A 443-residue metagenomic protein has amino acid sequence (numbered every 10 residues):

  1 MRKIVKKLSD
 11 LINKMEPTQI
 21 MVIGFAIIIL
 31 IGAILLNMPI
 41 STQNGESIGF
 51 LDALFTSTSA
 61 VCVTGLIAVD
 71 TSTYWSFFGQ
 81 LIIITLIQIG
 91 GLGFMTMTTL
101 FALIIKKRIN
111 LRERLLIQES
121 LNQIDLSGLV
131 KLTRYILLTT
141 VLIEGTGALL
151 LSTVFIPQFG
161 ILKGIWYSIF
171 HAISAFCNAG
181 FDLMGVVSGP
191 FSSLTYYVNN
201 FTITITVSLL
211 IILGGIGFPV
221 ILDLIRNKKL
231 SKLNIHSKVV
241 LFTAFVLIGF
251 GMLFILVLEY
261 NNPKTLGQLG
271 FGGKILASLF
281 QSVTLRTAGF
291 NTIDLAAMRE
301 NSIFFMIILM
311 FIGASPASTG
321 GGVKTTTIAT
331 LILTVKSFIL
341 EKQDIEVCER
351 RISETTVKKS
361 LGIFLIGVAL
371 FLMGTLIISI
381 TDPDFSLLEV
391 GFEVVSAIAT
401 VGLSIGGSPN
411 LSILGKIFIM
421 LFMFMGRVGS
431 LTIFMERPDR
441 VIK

Functional and structural regions predicted by a protein language model:
M1-K443: Membrane-proximal intracellular helices of multi-pass ion channels
